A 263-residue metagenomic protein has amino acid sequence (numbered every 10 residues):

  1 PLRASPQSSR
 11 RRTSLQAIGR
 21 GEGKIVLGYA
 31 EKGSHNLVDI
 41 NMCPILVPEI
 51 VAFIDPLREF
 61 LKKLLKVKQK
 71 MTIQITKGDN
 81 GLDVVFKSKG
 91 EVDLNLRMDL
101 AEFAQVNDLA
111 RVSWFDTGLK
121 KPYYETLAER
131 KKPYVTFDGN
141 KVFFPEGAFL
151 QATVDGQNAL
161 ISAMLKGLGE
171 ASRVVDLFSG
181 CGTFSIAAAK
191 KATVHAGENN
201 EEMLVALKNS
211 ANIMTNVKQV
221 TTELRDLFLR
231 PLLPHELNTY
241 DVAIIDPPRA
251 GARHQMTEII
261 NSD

Functional and structural regions predicted by a protein language model:
P1-K68: Extended interfacial segments that mediate partner engagement and assembly in macromolecular machines
P1-P6, T72-I75, T117-P122: Short, solvent-exposed loop/turn elements at beta->coil junctions and helix N-caps that rim active or binding pockets
R11, L82, A171-S172: Nucleotide donor/acceptor-binding cores
H35-N41, L82-V85, F144: Short small-residue beta-strand/loop micro-motif enriched in glycine and branched aliphatics
C43, V85-L94: A short interface-forming secondary-structure element
K68-K77, V112-S113: A short glycine-rich, hydrophobically flanked beta-strand micro-motif that places a catalytic Asp/Glu for divalent metal
I75-K89: Carbohydrate-binding surface patches
E91-D263: Rossmann-like S-adenosyl-L-methionine
